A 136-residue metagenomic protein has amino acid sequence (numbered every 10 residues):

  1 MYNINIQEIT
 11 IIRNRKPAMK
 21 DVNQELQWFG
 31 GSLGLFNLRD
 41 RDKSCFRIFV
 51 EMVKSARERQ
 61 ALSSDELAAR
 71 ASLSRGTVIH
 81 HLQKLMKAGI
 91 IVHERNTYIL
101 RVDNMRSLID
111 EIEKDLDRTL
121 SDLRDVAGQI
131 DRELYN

Functional and structural regions predicted by a protein language model:
M1-R39: N-terminal leader segment of winged-helix/HTH proteins
D40-C45, S63, N96-D117: Short, cationic-aromatic polyanion-contact patches
D40-Q60: Short helix->loop/beta-hairpin flanking segments within DNA-binding domains
A61-A71: A short alpha-helical element within helix-turn-helix/winged-helix DNA-binding domains across DNA-binding proteins
L67, V78-A88: Basic amphipathic alpha-helical segments that dock to polyanions
M86-T97: A short, conserved structural fragment
S107-N136: Amphipathic alpha-helical dimerization/coiled-coil segments that flank or bridge DNA-binding/regulatory modules
